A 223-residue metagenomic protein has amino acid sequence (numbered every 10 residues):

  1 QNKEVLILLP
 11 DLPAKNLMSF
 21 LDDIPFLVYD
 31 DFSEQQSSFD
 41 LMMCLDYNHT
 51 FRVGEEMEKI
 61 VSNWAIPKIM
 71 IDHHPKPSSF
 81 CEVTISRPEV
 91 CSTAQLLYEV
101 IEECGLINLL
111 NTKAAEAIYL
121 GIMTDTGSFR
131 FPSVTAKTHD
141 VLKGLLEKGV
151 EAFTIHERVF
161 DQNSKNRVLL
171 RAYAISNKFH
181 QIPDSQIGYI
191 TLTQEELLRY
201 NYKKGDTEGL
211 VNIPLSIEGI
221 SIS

Functional and structural regions predicted by a protein language model:
Q1-S19, E34-F39, T124-S223: Hydrophobic helix-and-loop "lid/oligomerization" segment in the mid-to-C-terminal part of catalytic domains
L8, L12-N16, M42-Y47, N63-A65 (+4 more regions): Low-complexity, flexible helical/coil segments
F20-I24: Charged, often glycine-rich, active-site loop that binds/positions anionic groups
P25-V83: Active-site cofactor/cluster-binding pocket
E34-S37, I60-N63, P77-S78, L110-T112 (+3 more regions): Solvent-exposed alpha-helices and their adjacent loops that cap or buttress functional pockets in soluble metabolic
D40-R52, K68, P88-L97, N108 (+3 more regions): Short charge-dense sequence patches
I71-V141: Short alpha-helices
